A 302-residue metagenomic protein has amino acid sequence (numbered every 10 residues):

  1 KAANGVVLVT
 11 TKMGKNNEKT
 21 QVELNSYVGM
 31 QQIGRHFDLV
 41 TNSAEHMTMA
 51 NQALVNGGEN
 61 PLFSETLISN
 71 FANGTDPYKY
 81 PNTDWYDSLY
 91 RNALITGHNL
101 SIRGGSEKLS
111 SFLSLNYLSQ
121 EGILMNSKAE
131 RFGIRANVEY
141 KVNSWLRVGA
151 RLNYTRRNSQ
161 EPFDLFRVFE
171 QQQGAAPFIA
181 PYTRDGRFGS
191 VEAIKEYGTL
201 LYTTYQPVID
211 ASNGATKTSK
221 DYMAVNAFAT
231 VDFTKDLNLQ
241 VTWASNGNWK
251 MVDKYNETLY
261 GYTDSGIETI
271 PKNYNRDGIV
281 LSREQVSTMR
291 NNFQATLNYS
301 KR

Functional and structural regions predicted by a protein language model:
K1, G5, G29-M30, N82-A93: Periplasmic N-terminal accessory/gating domains of Gram-negative outer-membrane beta-barrel systems
K1-E23, I95-G97, L118-E121: A beta-strand signature from Gram-negative outer-membrane beta-barrel systems, especially the internal plug domain
L8-T10, E23, N99-R103, S114 (+3 more regions): Outer-membrane beta-barrel architecture
N16-N82, G122-A129, G133, N137-A224 (+2 more regions): Surface-exposed loop/interface segments of Gram-negative outer-membrane beta-barrel transport/assembly proteins
N92, R103-G104, N116, A244-S245: Non-cytosolic beta-sheet module surface loops
I95, S106-E107, K141-N143, D232-T234 (+2 more regions): Outer-membrane beta-barrel channels and translocator barrels
Y222, T230-D232, D236: Hydrophobic alpha-helical hairpins/lids featuring a short glycine-rich hinge
